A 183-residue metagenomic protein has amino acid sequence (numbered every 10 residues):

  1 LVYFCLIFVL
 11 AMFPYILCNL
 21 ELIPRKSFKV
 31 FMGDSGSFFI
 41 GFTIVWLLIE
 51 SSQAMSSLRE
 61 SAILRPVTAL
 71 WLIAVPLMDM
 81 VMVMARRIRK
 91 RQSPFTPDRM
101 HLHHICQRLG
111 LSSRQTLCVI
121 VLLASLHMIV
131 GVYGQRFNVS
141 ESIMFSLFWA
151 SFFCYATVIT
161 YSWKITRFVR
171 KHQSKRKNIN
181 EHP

Functional and structural regions predicted by a protein language model:
L1-L109, S113-K177, E181: Alpha-helical transmembrane segments
